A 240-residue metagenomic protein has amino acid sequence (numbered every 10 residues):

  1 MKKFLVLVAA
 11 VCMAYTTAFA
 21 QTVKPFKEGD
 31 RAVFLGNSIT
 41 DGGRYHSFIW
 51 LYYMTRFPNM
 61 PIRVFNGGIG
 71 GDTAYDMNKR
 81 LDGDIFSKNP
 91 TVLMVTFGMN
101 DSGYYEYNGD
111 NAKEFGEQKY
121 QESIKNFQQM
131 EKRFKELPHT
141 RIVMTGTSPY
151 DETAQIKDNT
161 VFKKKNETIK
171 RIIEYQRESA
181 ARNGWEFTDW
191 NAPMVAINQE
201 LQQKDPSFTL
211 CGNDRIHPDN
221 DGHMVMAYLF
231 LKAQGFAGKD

Functional and structural regions predicted by a protein language model:
F4-M13: Sec-dependent N-terminal signal peptides
A18-A20: Boundary at the C-terminal end of the N-terminal hydrophobic targeting segment
T22-E28: N-terminal pre-domain segments of enzymes
F26, S47-P61, D72, D76-M224 (+1 more regions): Alpha-helical cap/lid subdomain in secreted, periplasmic, or secretory-pathway luminal O-acyl-processing enzymes
D30-R44, G70-T73: Catalytic nucleophile-elbow at a beta strand-turn-alpha helix junction centered on a G-D-S/GDSL motif, marking
G36, N66-G67, T96, T145: Active-site neighborhood of phospho(di)ester-bond hydrolases with catalytic His/Asp-centered motifs
